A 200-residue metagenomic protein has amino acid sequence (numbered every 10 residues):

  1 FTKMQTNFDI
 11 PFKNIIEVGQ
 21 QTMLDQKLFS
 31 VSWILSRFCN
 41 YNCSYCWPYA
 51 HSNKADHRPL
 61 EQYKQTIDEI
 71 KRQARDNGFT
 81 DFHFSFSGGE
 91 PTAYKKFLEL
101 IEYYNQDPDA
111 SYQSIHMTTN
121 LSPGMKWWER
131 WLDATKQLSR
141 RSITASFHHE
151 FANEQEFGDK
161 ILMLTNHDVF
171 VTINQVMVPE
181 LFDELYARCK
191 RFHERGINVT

Functional and structural regions predicted by a protein language model:
M4-S32, N77-G78: N-terminal [4Fe-4S]-dependent radical SAM core
T22, Q26-K27, V31-I34, P91-T92 (+4 more regions): Class I S-adenosyl-L-methionine
T22-Q65: Canonical Radical SAM [4Fe-4S] cluster-binding loop centered on the CxxxCxxC motif and its immediate flanking residues
A50-E61, G78-Y94, N105-W127, T135-E156 (+2 more regions): Core AdoMet radical
Y63-T66, L100, W127-W131, E156-L164 (+1 more regions): A general structural detector for well-ordered alpha-helical segments in enzyme core domains, enriched
I70-R75, E129-A134: Short amphipathic alpha-helix with an adjacent loop that forms part of the alpha/beta core around
H148-E150, K160-H193: Conserved strand-turn element in the central/C-terminal portion of the radical SAM core barrel that lines
